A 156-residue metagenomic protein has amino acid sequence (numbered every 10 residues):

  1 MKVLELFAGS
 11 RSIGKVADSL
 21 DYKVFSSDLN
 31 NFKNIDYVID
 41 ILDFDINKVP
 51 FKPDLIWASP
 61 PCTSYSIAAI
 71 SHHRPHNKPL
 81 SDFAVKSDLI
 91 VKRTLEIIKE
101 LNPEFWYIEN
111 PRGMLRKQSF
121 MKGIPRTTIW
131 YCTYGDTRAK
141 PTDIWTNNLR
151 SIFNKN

Functional and structural regions predicted by a protein language model:
M1-N156: Conserved active-site and SAM-binding loop architecture of S-adenosyl-L-methionine-dependent nucleic-acid
